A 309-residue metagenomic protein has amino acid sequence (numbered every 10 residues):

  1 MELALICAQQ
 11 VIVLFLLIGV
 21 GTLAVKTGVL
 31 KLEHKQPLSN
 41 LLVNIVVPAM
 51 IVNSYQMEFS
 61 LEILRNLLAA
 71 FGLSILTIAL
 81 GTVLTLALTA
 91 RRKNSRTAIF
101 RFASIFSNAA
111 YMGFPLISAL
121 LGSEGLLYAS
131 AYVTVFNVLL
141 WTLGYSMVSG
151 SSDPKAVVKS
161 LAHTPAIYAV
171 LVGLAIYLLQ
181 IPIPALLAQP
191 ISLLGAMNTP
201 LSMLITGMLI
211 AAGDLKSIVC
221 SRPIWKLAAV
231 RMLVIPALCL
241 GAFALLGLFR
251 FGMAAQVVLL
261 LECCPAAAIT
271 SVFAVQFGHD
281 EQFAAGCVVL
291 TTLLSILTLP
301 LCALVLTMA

Functional and structural regions predicted by a protein language model:
M1-A309: Alpha-helical transmembrane segments of multi-pass small-molecule/ion transporters
